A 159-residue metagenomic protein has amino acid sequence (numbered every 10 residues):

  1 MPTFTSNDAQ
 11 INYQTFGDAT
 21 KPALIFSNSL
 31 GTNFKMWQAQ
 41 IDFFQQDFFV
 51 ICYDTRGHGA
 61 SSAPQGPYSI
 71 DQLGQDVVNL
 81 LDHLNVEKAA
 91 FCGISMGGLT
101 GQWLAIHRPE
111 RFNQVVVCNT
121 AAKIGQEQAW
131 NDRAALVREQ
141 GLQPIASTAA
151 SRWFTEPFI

Functional and structural regions predicted by a protein language model:
P2-S6: Short acidic-hydrophobic surface loop/beta-edge motif
N7-G66: Conserved HGGG/HGGXW glycine-rich cap/lid loop of the alpha/beta-hydrolase fold
A39-D42, Q46, N79, I106-E110 (+2 more regions): Short, well-ordered alpha-helices that flank and scaffold nucleotide-derived cofactor binding pockets
Q46-D47, E87, Q140: Structured helix-beta-strand junction loops
D54, C118-N119, R152: Alpha/beta-hydrolase-fold catalytic nucleophile elbow
D71-A89: Conserved acidic catalytic loop of the alpha/beta-hydrolase fold
H83-Q126: Conserved hydrolase catalytic core segment
G125-A129, E139-I159: Conserved alpha/beta-hydrolase catalytic His-Asp/Glu region
